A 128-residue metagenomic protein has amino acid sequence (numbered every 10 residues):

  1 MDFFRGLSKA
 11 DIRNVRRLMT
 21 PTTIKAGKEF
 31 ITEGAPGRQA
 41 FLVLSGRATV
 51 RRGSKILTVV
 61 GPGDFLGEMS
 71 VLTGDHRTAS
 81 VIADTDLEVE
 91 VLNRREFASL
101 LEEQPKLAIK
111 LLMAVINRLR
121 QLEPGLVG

Functional and structural regions predicted by a protein language model:
M1-G53: Regulatory nucleotide-sensing modules
K9, S45, P62-F65, D86 (+2 more regions): ATP/adenylate-binding site constellation spanning eukaryotic-like Ser/Thr protein kinases, ABC-transporter
D11-N14, R77, R95-G128: A small-molecule sensor/coupling module
G27, G46, G63, V81 (+1 more regions): Short hydrophobic/aromatic patches on the structural cores and recognition surfaces of FHA
A40, L57-T58, V89: A residue-level structural signature of the nucleotidyltransferase/glycosyltransferase Rossmann-like core
V50-R51, E68-M69, A79-A83, S99: Short beta-strand His + acidic residue motifs that chelate non-heme Fe in jelly-roll/DSBH and cupin folds
K55-E68: Short acidic-glycine-tyrosine-enriched beta hairpin
G74-R95: Ligand-binding loop in jelly-roll beta-barrel domains
